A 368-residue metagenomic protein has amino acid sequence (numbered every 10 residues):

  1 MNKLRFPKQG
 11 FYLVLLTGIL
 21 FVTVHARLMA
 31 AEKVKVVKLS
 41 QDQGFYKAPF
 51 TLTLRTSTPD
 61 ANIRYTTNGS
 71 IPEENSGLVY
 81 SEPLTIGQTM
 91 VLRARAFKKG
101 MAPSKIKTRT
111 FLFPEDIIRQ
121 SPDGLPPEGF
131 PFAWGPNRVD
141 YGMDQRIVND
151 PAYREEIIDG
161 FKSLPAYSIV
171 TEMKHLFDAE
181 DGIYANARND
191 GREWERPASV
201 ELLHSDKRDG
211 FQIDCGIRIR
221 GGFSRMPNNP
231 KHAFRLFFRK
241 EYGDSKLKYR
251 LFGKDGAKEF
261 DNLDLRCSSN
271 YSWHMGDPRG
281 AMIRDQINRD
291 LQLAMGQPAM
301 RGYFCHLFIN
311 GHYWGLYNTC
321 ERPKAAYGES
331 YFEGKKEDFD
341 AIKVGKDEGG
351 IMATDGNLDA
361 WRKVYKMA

Functional and structural regions predicted by a protein language model:
M1-K8: N-terminal secretory signal peptides that target proteins for export/translocation
Y12-T23: Bacterial N-terminal signal peptides
A26-N189, E195-P197, L202-K207, F211-G216: Short, compositionally stereotyped local motifs that mark structural "simplifiers"
T58, G216-S269, A360, V364-A368: Conserved oxyanion/phosphate-binding beta-strand-loop segments in alpha/beta enzyme cores
E115, T171-H175, L202-D206, I219-F223 (+6 more regions): Short, flexible loop/turn elements at secondary-structure junctions
R250-G280, H312, N318-A368: ATP-dependent phospho-/nucleotidyl transfer catalytic cores
H274-Q297: A conserved alpha-helical element in kinase catalytic cores
L293-L307: Short, well-structured beta-strand/strand-turn elements
